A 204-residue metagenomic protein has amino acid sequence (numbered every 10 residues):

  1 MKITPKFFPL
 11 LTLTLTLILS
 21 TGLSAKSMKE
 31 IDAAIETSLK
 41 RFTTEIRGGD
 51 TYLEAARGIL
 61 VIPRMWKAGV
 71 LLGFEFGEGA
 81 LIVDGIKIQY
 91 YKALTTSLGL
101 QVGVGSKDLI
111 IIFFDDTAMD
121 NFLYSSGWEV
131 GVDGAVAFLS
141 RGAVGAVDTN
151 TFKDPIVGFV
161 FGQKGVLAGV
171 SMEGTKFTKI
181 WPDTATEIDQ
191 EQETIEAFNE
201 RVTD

Functional and structural regions predicted by a protein language model:
M1-L11: Bacterial N-terminal signal peptides that target proteins for export
P9-S20: Bacterial N-terminal signal peptides
T21-A25: Sec/Tat signal peptide C-region and signal peptidase I cleavage site
K26-D204: Small-residue-enriched, tightly packed secondary-structure blocks
